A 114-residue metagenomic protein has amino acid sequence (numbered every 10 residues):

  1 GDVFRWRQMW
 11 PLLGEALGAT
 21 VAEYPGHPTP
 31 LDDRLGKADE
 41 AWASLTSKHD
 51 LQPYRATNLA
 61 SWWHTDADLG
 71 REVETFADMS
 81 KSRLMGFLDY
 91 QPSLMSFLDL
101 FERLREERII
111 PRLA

Functional and structural regions predicted by a protein language model:
G1-H64, D78-S80, L84, F101 (+2 more regions): Mid/C-terminal beta-alpha module of Rossmann-like enzyme folds, strongest in SDR-family dehydrogenases/epimerases
D68: Donor nucleotide-activated moiety binding/catalytic core segment of transferases that use nucleotide-activated donors
V73: Glycine/small-residue-rich pyrophosphate-binding loop that anchors the diphosphate of NDP-sugar donors
L84-Y90: Aromatic-glycine-rich donor-binding/catalytic loop that engages nucleotide-sugar donors across glycosyltransferases
S93-L94: Short amphipathic alpha-helical interaction segments
